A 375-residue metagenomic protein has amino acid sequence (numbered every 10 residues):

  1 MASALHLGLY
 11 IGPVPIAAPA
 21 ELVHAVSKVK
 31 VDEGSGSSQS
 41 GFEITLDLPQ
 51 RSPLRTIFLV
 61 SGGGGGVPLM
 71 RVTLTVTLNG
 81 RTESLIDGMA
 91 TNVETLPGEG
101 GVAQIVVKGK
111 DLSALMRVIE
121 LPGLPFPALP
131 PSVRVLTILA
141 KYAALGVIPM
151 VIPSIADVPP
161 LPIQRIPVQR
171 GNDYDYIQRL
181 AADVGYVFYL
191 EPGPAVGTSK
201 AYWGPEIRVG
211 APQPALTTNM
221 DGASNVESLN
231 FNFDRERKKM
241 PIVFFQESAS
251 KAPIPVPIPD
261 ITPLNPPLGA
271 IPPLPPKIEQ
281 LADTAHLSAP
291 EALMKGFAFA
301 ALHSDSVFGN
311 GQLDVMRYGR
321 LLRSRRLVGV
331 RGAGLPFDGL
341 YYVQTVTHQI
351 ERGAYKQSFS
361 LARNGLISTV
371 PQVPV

Functional and structural regions predicted by a protein language model:
M1-M116: Assembly/oligomerization scaffold segments
V14, D47-P49, T77-N79, M89-L96 (+8 more regions): Solvent-exposed coil/turn segments that connect beta secondary-structure elements in extracytoplasmic/periplasmic
P19, R117-F126, Y174, Q178 (+3 more regions): Surface-exposed, non-catalytic interaction/assembly patches
K28, G41, S84-M89, V106 (+6 more regions): Well-ordered beta-strand positions in beta-sheet-rich domains
S37-G65, A223-V375: An acidic/polar, Gly/Ser/Thr-rich interaction patch typically located in mid-to-C-terminal regions of proteins
E43-I44, G109, I119-M150, I166-E191 (+1 more regions): Amphipathic, non-transmembrane alpha-helical segments in extracytoplasmic/periplasmic proteins
R55-V60, L96, R117-E120, V147-M150 (+1 more regions): Sec-dependent N-terminal signal peptides of Gram-negative outer-membrane/periplasmic proteins
Q104-V107, D111, V151-N225: Short beta-strand-centered interaction patches in the first periplasmic/extracellular domains of large envelope
